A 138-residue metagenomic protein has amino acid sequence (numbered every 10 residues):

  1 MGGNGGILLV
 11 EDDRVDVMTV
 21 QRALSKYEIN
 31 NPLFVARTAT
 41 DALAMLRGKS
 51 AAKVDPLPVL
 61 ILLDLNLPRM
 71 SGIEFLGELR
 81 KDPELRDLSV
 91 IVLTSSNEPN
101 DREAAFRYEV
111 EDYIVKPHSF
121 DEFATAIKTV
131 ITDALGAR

Functional and structural regions predicted by a protein language model:
G5-S25, I61: Conserved acidic segment of CheY-like receiver
D12, L93-N97, P117: Conserved active-site segment of CheY-like receiver
V35-L60: Acidic, metal-coordinating helix/loop segments flanking the phosphotransfer/catalytic sites of two-component signaling
V35-R37, L67-M70, P99, R107: Residue-level signal for the "D+5" position in two-component response regulator receiver
L63-D64, T94: Active-site residues of response regulator receiver
E111: Short, glycine/charged-rich "phosphate-handling" switch motifs in NTP-dependent and phosphotransfer domains
H118-V130: C-terminal output helix
